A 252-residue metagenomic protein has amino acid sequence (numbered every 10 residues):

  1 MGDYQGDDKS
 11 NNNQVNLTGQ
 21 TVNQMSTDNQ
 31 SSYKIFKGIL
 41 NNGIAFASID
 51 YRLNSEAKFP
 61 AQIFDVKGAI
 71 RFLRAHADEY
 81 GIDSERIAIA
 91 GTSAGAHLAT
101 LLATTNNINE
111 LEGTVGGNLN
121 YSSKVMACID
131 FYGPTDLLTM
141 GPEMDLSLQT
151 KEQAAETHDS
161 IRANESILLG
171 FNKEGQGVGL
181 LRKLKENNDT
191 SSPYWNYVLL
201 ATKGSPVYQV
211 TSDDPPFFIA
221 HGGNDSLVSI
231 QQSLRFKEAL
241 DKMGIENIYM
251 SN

Functional and structural regions predicted by a protein language model:
M1-N252: Alpha/beta-hydrolase superfamily serine-hydrolase fold, recognizing
